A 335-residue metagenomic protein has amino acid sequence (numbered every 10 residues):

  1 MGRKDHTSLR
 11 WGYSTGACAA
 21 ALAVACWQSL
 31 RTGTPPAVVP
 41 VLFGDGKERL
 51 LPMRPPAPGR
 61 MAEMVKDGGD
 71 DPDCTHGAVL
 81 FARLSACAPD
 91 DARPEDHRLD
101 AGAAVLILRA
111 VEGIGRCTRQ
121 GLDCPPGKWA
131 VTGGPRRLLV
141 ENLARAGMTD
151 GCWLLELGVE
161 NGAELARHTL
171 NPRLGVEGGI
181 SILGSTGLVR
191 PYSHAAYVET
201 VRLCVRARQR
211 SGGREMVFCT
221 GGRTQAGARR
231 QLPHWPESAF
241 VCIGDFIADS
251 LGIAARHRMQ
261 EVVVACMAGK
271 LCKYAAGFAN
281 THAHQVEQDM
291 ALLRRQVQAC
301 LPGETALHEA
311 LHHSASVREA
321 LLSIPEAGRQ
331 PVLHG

Functional and structural regions predicted by a protein language model:
M1-H168, P172-L174: Generic N-terminal targeting/processing segments that precede catalytic cores or assembly contacts
G2, R10-G16, L174-I180, S185-H334: A structural signal for small-residue-enriched, beta-sheet-centric alpha/beta enzyme cores and oligomeric scaffold folds
